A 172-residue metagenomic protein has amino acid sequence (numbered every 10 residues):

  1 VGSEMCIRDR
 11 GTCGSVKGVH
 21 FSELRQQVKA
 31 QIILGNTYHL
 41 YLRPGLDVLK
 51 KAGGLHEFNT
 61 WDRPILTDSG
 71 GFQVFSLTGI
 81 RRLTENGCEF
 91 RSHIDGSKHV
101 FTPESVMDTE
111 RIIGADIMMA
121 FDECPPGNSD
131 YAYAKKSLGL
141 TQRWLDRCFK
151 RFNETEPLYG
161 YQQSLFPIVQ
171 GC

Functional and structural regions predicted by a protein language model:
V1-I7: Short, small-residue-biased leader/transition segments that mark boundaries at the very start of proteins
R10-C13, Y38, G70-F72, E123-C124 (+1 more regions): Active-site beta-loop-alpha junctions enriched in small/polar residues
S15-Q27, V100-T109: Short, acidic/polar
I33, D68, E110, P167: Conserved, mostly hydrophobic/aromatic
V48-N59, C88-D95, G127-G139: Glycine-rich tight-turn/loop motif centered on a GG-T
L55-E104: A gly/proline- and charged-residue-enriched helix-loop-helix capping module
G139-Q142, R151-T155, G160-C172: Glycine-rich phosphate/ribose-binding loops and adjacent secondary-structure elements that form binding surfaces
